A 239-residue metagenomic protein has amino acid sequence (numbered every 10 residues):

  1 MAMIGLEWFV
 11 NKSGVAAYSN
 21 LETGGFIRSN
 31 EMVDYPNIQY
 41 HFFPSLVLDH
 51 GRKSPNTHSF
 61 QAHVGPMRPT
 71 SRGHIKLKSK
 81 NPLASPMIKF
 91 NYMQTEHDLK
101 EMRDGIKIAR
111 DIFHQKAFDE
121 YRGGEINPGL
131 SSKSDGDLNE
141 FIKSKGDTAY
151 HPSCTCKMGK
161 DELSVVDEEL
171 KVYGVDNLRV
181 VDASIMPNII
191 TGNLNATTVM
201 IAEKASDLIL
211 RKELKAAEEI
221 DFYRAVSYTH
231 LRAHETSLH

Functional and structural regions predicted by a protein language model:
M1-M102, E140-F141, G146-C154, V180-A183 (+2 more regions): FAD cofactor-binding and catalytic pocket of flavoenzymes
I75, K157, D161-L178: FAD-binding beta-loop-beta segment adjacent to the flavin cofactor pocket
L77, A109, M158, L170 (+2 more regions): Hydrophobic, well-ordered secondary-structure elements that form the walls of internal hydrophobic environments
H97-E120: Flavin-binding catalytic cores
D111, E203-L214: Internal hydrophobic alpha-helix adjacent to the cofactor/substrate pocket in enzyme cavities
G124, K212-S227: Active-site-proximal substrate-binding core of FAD-dependent oxidoreductases
I190-E203: A conserved FAD-binding loop/helix module that cradles the flavin
T229-T236: Conserved small/polar residues in nucleotide/adenosyl-binding loops
